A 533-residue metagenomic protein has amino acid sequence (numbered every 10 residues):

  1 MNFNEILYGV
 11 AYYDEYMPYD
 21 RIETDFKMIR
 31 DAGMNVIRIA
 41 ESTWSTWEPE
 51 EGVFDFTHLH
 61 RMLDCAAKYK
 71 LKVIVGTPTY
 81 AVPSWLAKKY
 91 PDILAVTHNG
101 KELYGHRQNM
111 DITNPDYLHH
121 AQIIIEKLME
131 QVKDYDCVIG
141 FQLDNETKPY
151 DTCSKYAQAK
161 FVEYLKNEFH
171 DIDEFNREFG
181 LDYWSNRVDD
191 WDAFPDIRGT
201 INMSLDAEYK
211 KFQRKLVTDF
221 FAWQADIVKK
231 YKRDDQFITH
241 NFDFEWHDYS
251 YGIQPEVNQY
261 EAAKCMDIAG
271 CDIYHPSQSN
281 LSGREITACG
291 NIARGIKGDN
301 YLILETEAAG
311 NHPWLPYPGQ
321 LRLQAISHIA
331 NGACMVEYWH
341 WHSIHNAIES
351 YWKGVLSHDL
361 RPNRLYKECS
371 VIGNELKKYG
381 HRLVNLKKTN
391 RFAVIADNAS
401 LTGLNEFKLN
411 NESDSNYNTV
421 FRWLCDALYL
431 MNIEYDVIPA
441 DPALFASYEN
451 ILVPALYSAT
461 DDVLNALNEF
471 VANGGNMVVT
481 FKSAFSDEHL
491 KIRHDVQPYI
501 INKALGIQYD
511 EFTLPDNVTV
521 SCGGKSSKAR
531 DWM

Functional and structural regions predicted by a protein language model:
F3-L7, R30, R38-E41, W47-G52 (+6 more regions): Aromatic- and acidic-residue-enriched carbohydrate-binding clefts of CAZyme catalytic domains
L7-P18, S42-L59, L103-Q122, D144-D151 (+7 more regions): The substrate-binding groove and active-site-proximal loops of carbohydrate-active enzymes, especially glycoside
V10, I29, I37, A66 (+8 more regions): Conserved, mostly hydrophobic/aromatic
E23-E102, M129, W223-R233, Y457-S458: Aromatic-lined substrate-binding rim segments of carbohydrate-active enzymes
N99-I268, D272-S279, G283-E285: Polysaccharide-binding and catalytic clefts of secreted carbohydrate-active enzymes
T239-W423, I507-D516, S521-W532: Hydrophobic targeting/anchoring helices
L424-L444: A short, well-structured beta->alpha microelement
P454-M533: A conserved amphipathic helix/loop scaffold that creates a polar/acidic microenvironment used either to coordinate
